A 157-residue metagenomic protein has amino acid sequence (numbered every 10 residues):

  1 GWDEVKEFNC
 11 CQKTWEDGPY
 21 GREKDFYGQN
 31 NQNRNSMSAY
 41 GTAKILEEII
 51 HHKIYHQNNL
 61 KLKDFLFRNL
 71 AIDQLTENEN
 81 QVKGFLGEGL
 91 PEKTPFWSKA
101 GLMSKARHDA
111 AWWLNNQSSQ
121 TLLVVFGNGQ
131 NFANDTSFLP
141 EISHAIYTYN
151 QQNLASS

Functional and structural regions predicted by a protein language model:
G1-S157: Penicillin-recognizing serine hydrolase domain
